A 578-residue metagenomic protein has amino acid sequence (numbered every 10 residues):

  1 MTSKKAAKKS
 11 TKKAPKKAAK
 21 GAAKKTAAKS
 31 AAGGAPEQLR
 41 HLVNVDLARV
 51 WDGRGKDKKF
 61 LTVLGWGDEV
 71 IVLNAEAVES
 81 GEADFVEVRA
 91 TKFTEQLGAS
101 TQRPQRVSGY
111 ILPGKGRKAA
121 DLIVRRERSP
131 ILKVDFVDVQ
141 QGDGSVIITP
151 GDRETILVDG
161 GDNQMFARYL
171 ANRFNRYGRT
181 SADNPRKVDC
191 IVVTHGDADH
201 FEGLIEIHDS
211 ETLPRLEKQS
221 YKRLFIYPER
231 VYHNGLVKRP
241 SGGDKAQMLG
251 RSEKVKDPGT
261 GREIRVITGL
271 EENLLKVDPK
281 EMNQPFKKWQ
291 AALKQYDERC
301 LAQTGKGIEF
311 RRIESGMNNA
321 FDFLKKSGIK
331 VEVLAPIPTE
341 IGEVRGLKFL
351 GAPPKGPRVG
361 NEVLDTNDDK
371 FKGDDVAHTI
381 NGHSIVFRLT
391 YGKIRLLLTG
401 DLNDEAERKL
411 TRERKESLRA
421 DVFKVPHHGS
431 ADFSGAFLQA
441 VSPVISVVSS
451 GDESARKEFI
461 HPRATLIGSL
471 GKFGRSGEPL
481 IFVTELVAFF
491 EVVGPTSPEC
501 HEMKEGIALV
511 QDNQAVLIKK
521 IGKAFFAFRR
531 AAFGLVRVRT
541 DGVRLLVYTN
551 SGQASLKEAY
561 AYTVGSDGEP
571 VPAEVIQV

Functional and structural regions predicted by a protein language model:
T2-K4, K8, K12, K16 (+6 more regions): SH3-family beta-barrel domains
A31-A35, W66-V70, N74-S80, T91-F93 (+10 more regions): Flexible, acidic/histidine-containing loops and adjacent segments that form or flank the divalent-metal
V50, V88, S145-I147, F387-L389 (+1 more regions): Short beta-strand element of the conserved SAM-dependent methyltransferase core
G55, T91-F93, D152: Change "in extracellular beta-sheet-rich domains … of secreted and cell-surface proteins" to "in beta-sheet-rich domains
K58-K59, E87: Alpha-helix N-cap and loop-to-helix initiation/capping positions
A83-V86, G144, T155, V543-V547: Hydrophobic residues embedded in beta-strands of well-ordered beta-sheets
F136-R223, T339-I467: Active-site-proximal loop/helix segments of hydrolase catalytic cores
